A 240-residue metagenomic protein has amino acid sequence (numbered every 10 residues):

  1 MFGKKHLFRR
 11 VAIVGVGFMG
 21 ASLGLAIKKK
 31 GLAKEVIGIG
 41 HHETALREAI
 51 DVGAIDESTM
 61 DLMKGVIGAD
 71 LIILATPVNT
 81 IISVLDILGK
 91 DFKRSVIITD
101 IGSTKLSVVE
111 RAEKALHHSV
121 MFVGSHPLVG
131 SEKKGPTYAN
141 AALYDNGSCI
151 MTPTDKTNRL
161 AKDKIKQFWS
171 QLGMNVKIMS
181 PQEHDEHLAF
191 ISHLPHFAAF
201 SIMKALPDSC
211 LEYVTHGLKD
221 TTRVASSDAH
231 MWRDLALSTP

Functional and structural regions predicted by a protein language model:
F2-G68: NAD(P)+-binding Rossmann beta1-loop-alpha1 motif at the extreme N-terminus of oxidoreductases
G3-K4, M63, K90, E113-K114 (+1 more regions): Short secondary-structure boundary/capping segments
R10, E35, M121, S148 (+1 more regions): Residues at the starts of beta-strands that form the adenosine-phosphate
L62-I97: Rossmann-like NAD(P)-binding element
A75-P77, G102, P153, S201: Glycine-rich, N-terminal phosphate-binding loop of Rossmann-like dinucleotide-binding domains
I87-T137: Rossmann-like NAD(P)(H) cofactor-binding subdomain of soluble oxidoreductases
A141-S226: Internal alpha-helical scaffold of NAD(P)-dependent oxidoreductase catalytic cores
A229-P240: NAD(P)-dependent Rossmann-like dehydrogenase/reductase catalytic/cofactor-binding core
